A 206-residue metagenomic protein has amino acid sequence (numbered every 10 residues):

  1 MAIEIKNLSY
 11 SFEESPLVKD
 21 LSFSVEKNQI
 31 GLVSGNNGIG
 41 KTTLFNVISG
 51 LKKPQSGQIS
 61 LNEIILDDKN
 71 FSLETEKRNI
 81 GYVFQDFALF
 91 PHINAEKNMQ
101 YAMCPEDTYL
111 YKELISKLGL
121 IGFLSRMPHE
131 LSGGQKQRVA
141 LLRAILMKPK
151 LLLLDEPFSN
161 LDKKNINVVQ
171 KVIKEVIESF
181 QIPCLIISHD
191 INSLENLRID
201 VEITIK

Functional and structural regions predicted by a protein language model:
S49: Helix-to-loop junction immediately C-terminal to a conserved catalytic motif
I65-G81: ABC ATPase NBD coupling module
T108-L124, K174-E175: Conserved ABC ATPase "signature" region
M127-L131, Q135: Conserved ABC ATPase signature
L141: Hydrophobic anchor residue at the start of the ABC signature
L146-K150: A short, proline-enriched helix->beta-strand linker immediately N-terminal to the Walker B motif in ABC-type P-loop
L152-E156: Catalytic Walker B motif of ABC-type/P-loop ATPase nucleotide-binding domains
K163-N165: Helix N-cap at the start of a conserved alpha-helix in ABC-type nucleotide-binding domains
